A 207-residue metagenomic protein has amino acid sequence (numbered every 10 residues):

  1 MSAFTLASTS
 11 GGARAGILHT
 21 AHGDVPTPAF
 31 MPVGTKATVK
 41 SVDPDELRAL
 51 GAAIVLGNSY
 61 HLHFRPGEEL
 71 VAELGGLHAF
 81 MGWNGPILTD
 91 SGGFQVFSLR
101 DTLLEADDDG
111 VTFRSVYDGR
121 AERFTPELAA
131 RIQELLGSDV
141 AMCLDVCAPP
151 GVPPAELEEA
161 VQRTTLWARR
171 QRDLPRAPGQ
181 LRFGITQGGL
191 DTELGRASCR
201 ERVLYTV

Functional and structural regions predicted by a protein language model:
M1-R176: Non-catalytic, usually N-terminal nucleic-acid engagement modules in DNA/RNA processing proteins
A3, Q162-T165, Q171-R200: Glycine-rich phosphate/ribose-binding loops and adjacent secondary-structure elements that form binding surfaces
E201-V207: Positively charged, low-complexity/disordered segments
